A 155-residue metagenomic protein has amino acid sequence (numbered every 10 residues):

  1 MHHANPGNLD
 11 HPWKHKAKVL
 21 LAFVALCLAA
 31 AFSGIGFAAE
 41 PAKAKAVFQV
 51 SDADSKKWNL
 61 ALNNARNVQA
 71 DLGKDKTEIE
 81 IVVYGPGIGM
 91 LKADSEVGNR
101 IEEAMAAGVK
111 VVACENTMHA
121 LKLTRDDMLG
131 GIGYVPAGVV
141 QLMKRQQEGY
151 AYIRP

Functional and structural regions predicted by a protein language model:
N5-F23: Bacterial N-terminal signal peptides that target proteins for export
P12-K14, A30-S33: Juxtamembrane/membrane-water interface recognition
A22-A31: Bacterial N-terminal signal peptides
G34-P155: Secreted/extracellular ectodomain signature
